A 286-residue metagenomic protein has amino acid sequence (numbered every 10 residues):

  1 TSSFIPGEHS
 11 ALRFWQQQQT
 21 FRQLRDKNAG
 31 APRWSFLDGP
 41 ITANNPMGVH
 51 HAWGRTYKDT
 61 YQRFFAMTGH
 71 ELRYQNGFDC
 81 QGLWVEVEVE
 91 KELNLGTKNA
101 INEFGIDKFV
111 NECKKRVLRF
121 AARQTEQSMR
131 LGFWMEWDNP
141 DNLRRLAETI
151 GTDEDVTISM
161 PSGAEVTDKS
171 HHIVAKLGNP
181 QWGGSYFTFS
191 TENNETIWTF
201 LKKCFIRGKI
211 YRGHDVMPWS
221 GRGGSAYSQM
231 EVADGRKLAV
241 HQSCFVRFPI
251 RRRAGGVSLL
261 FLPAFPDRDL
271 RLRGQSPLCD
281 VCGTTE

Functional and structural regions predicted by a protein language model:
T1-G283: N-terminal, positively charged nucleic-acid-binding surface of large information/translation enzymes
E286: Conserved nucleotide-binding/hydrolysis modules and their immediate coupling elements across P-loop/ASCE NTPase motors
